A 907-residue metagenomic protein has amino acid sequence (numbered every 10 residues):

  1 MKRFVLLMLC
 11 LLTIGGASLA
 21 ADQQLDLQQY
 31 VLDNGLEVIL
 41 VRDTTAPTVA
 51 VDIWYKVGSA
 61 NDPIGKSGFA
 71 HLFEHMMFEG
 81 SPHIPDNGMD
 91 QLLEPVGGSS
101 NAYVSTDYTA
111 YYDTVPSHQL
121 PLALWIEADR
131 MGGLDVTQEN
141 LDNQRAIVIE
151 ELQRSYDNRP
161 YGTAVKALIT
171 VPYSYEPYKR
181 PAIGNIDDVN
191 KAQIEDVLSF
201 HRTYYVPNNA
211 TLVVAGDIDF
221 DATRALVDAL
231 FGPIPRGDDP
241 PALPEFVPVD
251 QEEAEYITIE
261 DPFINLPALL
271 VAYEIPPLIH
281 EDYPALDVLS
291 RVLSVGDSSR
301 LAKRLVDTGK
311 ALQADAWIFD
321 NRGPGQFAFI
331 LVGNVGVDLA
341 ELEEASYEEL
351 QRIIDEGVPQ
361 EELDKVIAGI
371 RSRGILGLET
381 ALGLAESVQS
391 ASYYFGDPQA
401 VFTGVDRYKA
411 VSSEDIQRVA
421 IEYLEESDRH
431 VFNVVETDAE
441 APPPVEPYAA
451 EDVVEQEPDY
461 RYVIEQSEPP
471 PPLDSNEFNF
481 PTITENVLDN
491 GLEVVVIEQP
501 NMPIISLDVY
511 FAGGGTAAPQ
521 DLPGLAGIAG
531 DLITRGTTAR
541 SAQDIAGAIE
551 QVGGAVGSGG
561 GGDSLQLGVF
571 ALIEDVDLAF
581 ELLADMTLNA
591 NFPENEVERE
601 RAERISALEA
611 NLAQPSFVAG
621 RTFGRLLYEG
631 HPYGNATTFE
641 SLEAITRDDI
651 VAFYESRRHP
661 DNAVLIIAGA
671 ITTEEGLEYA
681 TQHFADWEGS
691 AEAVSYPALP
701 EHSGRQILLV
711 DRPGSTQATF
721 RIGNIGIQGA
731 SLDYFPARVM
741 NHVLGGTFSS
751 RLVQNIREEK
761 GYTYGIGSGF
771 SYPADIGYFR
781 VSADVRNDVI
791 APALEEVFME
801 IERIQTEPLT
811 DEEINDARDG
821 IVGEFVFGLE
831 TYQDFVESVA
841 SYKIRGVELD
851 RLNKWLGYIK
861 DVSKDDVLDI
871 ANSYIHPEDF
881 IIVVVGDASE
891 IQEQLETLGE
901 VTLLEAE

Functional and structural regions predicted by a protein language model:
M1-F4: Positively charged n-region of N-terminal signal peptides that target proteins for export
L6-G15: Bacterial N-terminal signal peptides
S18-V38, D219-E260, A268, K303 (+4 more regions): Proteolytic maturation boundary segments
V41, A46-D62, G68-L72, N87-M131 (+14 more regions): M16 family metallopeptidases and their MPP-like homologs
A128-Q138, L230-D238, Y347-V358, D585-F592 (+3 more regions): A common structural junction motif
R145, L198-L230, D428-R429, R621 (+3 more regions): Non-catalytic, conformational "gating/processing" segments within enzyme and secreted inhibitor domains
I149-S155, F246-E260, I367-G377, A571-L572 (+3 more regions): Short, conserved secondary-structure transition motifs
D188-Q193, V197, L642-I645, I650: Alpha-helical scaffold elements lining the catalytic groove of polysaccharide deacetylases
